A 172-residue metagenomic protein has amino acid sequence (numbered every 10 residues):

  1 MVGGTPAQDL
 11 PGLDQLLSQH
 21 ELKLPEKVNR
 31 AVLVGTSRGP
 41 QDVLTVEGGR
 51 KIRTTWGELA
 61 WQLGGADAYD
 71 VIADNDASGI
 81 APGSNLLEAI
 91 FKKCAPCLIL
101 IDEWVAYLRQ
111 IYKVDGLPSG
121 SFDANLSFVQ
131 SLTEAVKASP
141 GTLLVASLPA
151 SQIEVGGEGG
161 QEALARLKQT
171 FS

Functional and structural regions predicted by a protein language model:
M1-G4, E58, Q62-A66, I90-C94 (+3 more regions): Generic, well-ordered alpha-helical scaffold segments in large soluble proteins
M1-L86: P-loop NTPase motor core
E21, E26-D42, R53-T54, E134-A138 (+1 more regions): Conserved P-loop NTPase catalytic core
T36-G39, G65, V105-Y107, V114 (+1 more regions): Short loop/turn segments at secondary-structure transitions that flank enzyme active sites
D42, Y112-D115, S131: AAA+ P-loop NTPase catalytic core and its hallmark functional loops
L59-Q62, L86-K93, S119-L143, K168-S172: Substrate-engagement module of ASCE P-loop NTPases
Y69-E103, Y112, D123, S139: Mid-core helix/loop region of P-loop NTP-binding domains shared across ATPases and GTPases
Y107-F122, V155-G157: Conserved ATPase-coupling elements of RecA-like P-loop NTPase cores
